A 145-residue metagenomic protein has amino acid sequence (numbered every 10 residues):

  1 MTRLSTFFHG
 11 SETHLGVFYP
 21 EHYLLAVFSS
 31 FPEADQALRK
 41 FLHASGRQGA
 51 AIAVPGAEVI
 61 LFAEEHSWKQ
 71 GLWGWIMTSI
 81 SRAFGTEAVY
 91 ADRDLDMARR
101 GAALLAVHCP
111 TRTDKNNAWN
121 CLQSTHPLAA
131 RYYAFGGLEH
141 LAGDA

Functional and structural regions predicted by a protein language model:
M1-A145: Positively charged, small/polar-rich N-terminal and surface patches that mediate targeting and assembly and bind
